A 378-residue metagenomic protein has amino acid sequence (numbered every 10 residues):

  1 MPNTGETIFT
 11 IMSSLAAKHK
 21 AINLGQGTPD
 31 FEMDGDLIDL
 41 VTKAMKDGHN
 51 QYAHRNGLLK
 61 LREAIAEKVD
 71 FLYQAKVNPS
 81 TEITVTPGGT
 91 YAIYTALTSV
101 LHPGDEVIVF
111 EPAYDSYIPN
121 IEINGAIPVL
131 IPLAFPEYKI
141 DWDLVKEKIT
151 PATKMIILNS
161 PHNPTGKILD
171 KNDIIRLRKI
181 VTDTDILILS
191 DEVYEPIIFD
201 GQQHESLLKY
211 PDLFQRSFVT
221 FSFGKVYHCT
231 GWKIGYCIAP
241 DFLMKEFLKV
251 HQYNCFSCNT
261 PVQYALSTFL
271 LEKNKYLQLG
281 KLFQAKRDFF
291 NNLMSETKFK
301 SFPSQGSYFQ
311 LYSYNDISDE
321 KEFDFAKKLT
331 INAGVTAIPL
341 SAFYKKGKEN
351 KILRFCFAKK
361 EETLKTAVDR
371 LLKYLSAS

Functional and structural regions predicted by a protein language model:
P2-G88, T95, F269-L271, L375-S378: N-terminal small-domain helix-loop-helix segment of the aminotransferase-like
H49, F247-Q252, F269-N292, D319-K321: Structural signature of PLP-dependent enzymes
E67, K146-E147, K328-A337, F343-S378: PLP-dependent enzyme catalytic core of the Aspartate aminotransferase-like
P79, T98-L158, K171: PLP-dependent aminotransferase-like
A126, D183-I186, F214-Q215: A short helix->loop->beta-strand "cap" motif at the edges of active sites that frequently abuts
L133-Q202: Active-site phosphate-binding strand-loop segment of PLP-dependent enzymes
Y210-E246: Active-site PLP attachment segment
S267, F283-N291, S301-Y314: Conserved glycine-rich beta-strand-loop-beta hairpin in the small C-terminal domain of fold type I
